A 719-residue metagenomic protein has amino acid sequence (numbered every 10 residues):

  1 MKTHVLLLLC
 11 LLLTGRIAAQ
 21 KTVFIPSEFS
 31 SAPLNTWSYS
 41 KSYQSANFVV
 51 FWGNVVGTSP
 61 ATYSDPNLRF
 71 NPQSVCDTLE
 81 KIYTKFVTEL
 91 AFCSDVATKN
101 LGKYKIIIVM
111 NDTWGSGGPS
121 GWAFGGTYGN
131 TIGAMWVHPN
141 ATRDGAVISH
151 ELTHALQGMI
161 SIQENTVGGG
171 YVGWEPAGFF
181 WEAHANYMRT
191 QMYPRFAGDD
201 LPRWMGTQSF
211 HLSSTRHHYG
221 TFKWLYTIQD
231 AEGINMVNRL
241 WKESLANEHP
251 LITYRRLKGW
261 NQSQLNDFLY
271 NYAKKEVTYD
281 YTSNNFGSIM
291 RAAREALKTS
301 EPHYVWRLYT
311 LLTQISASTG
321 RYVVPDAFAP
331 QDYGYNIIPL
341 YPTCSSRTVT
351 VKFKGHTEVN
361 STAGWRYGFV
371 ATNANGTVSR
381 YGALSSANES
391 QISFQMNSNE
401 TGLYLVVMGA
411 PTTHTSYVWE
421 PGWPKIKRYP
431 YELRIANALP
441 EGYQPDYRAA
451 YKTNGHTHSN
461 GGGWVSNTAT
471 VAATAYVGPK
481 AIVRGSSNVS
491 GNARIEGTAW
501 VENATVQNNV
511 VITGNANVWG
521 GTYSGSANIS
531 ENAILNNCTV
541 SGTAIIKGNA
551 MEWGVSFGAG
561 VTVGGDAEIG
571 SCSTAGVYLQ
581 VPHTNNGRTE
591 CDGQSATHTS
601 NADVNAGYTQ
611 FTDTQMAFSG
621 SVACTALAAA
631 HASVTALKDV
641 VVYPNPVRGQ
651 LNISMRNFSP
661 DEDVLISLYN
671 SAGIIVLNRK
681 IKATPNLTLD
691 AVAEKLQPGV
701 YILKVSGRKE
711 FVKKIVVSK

Functional and structural regions predicted by a protein language model:
M1-K21: Bacterial Sec-dependent N-terminal signal peptides
L6-L8, R16, S633-Y643, V647-K719: C-terminal outer-membrane/trafficking sorting elements
Q20-V49, G53-N130, P139-L152, L156-I160 (+2 more regions): Zn2+-dependent metallopeptidase catalytic core
N130-P202: Zinc-dependent metallopeptidase catalytic helix centered on the HExxH motif and its immediate flanking segment
R203-T282: Active-site-proximal alpha-helical
E248-R448: Beta/coil-rich, acidic/histidine-enriched accessory regions frequently appended to metallopeptidases
G442-N492, W500: Extended, small-residue-rich solenoid/repeat segments and analogous flexible loops that form exposed scaffolds
V622-A630: Short, compositionally biased serine/threonine- and acidic-rich segments at solvent-exposed termini, linkers, or domain
